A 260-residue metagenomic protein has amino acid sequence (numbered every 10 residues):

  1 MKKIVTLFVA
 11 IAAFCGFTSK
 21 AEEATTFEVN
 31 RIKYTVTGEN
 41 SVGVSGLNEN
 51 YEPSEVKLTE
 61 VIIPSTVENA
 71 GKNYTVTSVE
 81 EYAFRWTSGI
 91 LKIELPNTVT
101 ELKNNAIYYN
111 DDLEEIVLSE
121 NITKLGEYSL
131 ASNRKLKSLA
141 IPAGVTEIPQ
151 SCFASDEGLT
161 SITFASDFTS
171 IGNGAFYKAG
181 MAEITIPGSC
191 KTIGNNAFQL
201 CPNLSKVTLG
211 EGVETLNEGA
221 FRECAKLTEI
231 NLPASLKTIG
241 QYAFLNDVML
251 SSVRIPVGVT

Functional and structural regions predicted by a protein language model:
M1-I4: Positively charged n-region of N-terminal signal peptides that target proteins for export
T6-C15: Bacterial N-terminal signal peptides
F17-E22: Sec/Tat signal peptide C-region and signal peptidase I cleavage site
A24-E52: GGW-centered surface loops in extracellular recognition modules
E39, E55-S78, S88-E101, D111-K124 (+6 more regions): Structural signature of tandem-repeat unit edges
L47, P64-T66, Y82, N105: Acidic/polar N-terminal loop/beta-strand segments that form early-domain functional surfaces
E80-A83, K103-Y108, G126-S129, P149-C152 (+4 more regions): Consensus positions within tandem repeat domains that build extended binding/scaffold surfaces
